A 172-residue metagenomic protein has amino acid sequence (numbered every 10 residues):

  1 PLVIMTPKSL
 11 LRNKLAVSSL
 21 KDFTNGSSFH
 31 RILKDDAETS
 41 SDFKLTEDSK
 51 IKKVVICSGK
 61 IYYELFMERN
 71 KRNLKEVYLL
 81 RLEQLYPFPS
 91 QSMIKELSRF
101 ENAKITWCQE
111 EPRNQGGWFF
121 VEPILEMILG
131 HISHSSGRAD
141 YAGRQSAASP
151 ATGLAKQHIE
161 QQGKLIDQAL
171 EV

Functional and structural regions predicted by a protein language model:
P1-C57, I61: Active-site phosphate/pyrophosphate-binding segments
L2, T6-L10, Q109-V172: Peripheral docking tails and interdomain loops at the edges of cofactor- or intermediate-handling domains
N13-S19, F66-E68, S92, G117-F120 (+1 more regions): Short acidic, glycine/serine/threonine-rich loops at helix termini
V17-S28, N73-E76, G117-S133: A short, gly/pro- and small-residue-rich
S49, E68-V77, R99-A103, I128-R138: Secondary-structure transition/capping motifs at alpha-helix termini and the adjoining loop/turn into the next element
S49-I51, V77, Q91, K95-N102 (+1 more regions): Conserved alpha/beta-domain cores
Y62, F66-E101: Generic long, charged, amphipathic alpha-helical segments
